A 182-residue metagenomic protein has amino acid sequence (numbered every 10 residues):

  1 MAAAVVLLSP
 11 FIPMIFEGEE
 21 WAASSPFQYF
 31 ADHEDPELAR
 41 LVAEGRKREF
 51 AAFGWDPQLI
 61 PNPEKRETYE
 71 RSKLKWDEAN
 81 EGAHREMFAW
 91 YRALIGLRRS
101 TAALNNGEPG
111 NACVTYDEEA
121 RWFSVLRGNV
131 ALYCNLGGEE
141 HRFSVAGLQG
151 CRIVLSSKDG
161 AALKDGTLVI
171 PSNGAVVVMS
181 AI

Functional and structural regions predicted by a protein language model:
M1-R142: Loop/helix patches that line or flank the sugar-binding groove of alpha-linked glycan CAZymes
E34, N129, G137, G147 (+2 more regions): A broadly conserved detector of short glycine/acidic/proline-rich loop/turn motifs that flank catalytic sites and bind
N80-A83, Q149, A162-K164: Short, glycine- and charge-enriched coil/turn segments that flank and shape catalytic ligand pockets
Y133-C134, A161-A162, N173: A conserved amphipathic helix/loop scaffold that creates a polar/acidic microenvironment used either to coordinate
E139-K158: Beta-strand-rich binding/interaction modules
K164-I182: C-terminal beta-strand-rich structural cap/linker in extracellular carbohydrate-active enzymes
